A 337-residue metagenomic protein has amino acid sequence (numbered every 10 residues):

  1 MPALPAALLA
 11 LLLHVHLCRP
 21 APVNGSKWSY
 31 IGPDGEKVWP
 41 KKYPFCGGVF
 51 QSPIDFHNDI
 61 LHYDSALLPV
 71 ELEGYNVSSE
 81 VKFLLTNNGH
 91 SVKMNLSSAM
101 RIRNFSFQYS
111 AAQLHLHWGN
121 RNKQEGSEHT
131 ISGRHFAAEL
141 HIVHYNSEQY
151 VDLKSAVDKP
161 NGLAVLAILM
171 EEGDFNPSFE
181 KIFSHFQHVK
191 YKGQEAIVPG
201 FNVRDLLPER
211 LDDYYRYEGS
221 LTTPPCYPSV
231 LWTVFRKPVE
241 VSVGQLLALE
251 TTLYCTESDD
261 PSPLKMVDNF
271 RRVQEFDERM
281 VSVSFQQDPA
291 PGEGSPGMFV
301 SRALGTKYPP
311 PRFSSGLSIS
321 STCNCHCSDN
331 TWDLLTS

Functional and structural regions predicted by a protein language model:
M1-S337: Alpha-carbonic anhydrase
